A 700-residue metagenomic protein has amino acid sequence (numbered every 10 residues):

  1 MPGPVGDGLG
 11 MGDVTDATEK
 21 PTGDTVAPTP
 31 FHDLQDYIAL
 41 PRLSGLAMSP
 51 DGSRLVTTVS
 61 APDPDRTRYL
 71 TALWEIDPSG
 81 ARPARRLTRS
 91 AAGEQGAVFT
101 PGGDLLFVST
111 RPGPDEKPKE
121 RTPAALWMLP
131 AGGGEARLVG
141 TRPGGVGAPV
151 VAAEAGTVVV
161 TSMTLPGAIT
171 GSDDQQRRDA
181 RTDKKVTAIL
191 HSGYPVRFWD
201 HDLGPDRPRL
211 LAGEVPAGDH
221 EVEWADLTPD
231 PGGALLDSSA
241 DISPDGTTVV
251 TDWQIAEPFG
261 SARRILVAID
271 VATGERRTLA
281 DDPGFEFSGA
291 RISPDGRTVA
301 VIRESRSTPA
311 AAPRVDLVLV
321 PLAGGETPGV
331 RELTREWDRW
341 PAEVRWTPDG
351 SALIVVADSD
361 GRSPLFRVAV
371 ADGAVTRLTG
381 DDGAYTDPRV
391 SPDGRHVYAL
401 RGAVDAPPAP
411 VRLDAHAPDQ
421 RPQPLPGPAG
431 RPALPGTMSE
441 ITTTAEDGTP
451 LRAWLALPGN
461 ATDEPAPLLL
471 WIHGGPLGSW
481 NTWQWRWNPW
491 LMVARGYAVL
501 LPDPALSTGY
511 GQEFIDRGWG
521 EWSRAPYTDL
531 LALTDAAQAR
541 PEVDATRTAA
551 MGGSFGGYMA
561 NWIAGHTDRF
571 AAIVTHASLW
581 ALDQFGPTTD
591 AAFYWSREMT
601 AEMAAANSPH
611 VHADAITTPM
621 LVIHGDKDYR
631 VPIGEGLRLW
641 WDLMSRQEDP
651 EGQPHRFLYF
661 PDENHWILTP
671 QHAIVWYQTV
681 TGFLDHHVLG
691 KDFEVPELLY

Functional and structural regions predicted by a protein language model:
D13-P21, L70-T71, M163-D219, R263-R264 (+4 more regions): Predominantly five- to eight-bladed beta-propeller fold
L40-L55, A91-V108, A136, T141-V158 (+9 more regions): Conserved beta-propeller blade repeats
D65-L70, P114-P123, H201-R207, P258-R264 (+3 more regions): Short, solvent-exposed loop/turn segments at conserved positions within beta-propeller repeat blades
D77-G80, P130-G134, V215-G218, D270-G274 (+3 more regions): Short loop/turn segments that connect beta-strands within beta-propeller blades
D104-S172: Hydrophobic or amphipathic alpha-helical targeting/insertion segments
P426-R540, D544-T546, G553, F585-P587: Cap/lid segment of the alpha/beta-hydrolase catalytic domain
P502-Y700: Active-site-proximal cap/loop segments of hydrolase catalytic domains
